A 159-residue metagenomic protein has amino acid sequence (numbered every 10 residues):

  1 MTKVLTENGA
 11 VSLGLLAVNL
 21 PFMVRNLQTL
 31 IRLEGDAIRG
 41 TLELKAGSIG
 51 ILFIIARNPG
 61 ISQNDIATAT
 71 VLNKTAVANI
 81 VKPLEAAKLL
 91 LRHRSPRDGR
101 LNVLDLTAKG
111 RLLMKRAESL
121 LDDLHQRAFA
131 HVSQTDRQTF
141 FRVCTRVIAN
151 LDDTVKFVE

Functional and structural regions predicted by a protein language model:
M1-L42: N-terminal leader segment of winged-helix/HTH proteins
T2-T6, R32, K82-A149: Charged, amphipathic alpha-helical coiled-coil/dimerization segments
M23, E34, G50-A56, L112 (+1 more regions): Pre-recognition alpha-helix immediately N-terminal to the DNA-recognition helix within helix-turn-helix or winged-helix
Q28, F53-R57, E118, T145: Short, locally clustered residues in the helix-turn-helix/winged-helix DNA-binding domain
G40, T68, E85-A86: Alpha-helical residues within the helix-turn-helix
G47-I49, T75: Key DNA-contact positions within bacterial/archaeal DNA-binding proteins
N58-S62: Short capping segments at the starts of secondary-structure elements
Q63-N64, T75, K82, N102: Residues within helix-turn-helix
